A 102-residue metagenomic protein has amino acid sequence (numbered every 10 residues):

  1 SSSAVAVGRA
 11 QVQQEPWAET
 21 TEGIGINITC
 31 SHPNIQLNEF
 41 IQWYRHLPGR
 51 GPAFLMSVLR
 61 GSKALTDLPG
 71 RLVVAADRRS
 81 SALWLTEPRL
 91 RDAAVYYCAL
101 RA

Functional and structural regions predicted by a protein language model:
S1-P16, L100-A102: N-terminal Sec-dependent signal peptide, specifically the hydrophobic helical h-region
E19-N27, Q36-N38, A75-S80, P88-Y96: Solvent-exposed loop/turn motifs of extracellular immunoglobulin-like beta-sandwich domains
E22, S31, A53-V58, A82-T86: Post-signal peptide bioactive segments of small secreted peptide precursors
I28-C30, W43-Y44, Y96-A99: Core motif of extracellular immunoglobulin-like domains
P33, H46, T86-P88, A99-R101: Beta-strand-rich extracellular modules
I35-L68: N-terminal V-set
S57-L85: Extracytoplasmic beta-sandwich strand-turn segments characteristic of Greek-key/jelly-roll folds
